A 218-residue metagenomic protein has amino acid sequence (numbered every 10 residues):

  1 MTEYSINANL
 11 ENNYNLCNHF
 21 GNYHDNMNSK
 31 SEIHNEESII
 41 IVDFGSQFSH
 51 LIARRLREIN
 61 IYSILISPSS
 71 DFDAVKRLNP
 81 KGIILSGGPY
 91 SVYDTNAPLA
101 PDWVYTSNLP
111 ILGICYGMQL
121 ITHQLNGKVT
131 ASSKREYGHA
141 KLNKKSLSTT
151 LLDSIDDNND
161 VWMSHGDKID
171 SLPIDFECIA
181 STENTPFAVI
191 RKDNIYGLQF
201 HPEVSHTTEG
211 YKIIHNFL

Functional and structural regions predicted by a protein language model:
M1-K81, Y93-I114, Q124-L218: Amide-donor transfer/coupling interface in amidating biosynthetic enzymes
I84: N-terminal Rossmann-like NAD(P) cofactor-binding module of classical short-chain dehydrogenase/reductase
G87-S91: Short glycine-rich anion-binding loops that position phosphate/pyrophosphate groups of nucleotides and phosphorylated
M118: Catalytic nucleophile loop
I121: Local cysteine-cluster metal-coordination motifs and their immediate loop/turn environment, predominantly Fe-S cluster
